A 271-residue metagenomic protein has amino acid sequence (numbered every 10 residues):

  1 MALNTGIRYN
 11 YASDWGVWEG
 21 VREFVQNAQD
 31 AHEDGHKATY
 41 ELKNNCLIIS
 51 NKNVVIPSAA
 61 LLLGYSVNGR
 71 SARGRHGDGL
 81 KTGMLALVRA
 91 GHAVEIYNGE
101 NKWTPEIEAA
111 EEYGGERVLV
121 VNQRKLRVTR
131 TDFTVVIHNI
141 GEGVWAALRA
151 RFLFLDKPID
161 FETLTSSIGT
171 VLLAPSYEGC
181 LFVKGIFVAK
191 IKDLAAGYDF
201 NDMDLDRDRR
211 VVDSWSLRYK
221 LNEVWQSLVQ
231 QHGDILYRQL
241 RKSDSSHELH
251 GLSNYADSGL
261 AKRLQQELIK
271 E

Functional and structural regions predicted by a protein language model:
A2-H36, H92-E95, G99-E271: N-terminal assembly/transducer modules of large multi-domain enzymes, emphasizing dimerization/partner-binding
K37-N45: Short beta-strand/loop element within the Bergerat-fold HATPase_c
N44-I48, D132-T134: Intrinsic-disorder/low-complexity, polar/charged segments enriched in Ser/Thr/Lys/Arg/Asp/Glu/Gln
C46-A109: Flexible ATP-lid and adjacent glycine-rich G1/G2 motifs of the Bergerat
